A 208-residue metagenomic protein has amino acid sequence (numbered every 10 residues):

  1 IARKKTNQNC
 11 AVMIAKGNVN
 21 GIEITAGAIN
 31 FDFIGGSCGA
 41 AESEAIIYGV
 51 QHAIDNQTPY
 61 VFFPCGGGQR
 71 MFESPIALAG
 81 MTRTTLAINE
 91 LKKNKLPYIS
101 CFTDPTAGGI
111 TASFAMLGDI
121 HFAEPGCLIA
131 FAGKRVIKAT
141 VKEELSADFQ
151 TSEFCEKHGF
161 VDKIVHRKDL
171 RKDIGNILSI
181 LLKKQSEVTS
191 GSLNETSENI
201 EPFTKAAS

Functional and structural regions predicted by a protein language model:
I1-I14: An N-cap/entry alpha-helix motif that binds or orients negatively charged groups
Q8, V19-I22, N94: Short flexible coil/turn linkers enriched for glycine and charged/polar residues that connect secondary-structure
A15-N18, I120: Short beta-strand elements
G17-A28, A45-R70: A structural preference for short, pocket-lining loop segments at secondary-structure junctions
G27-N30, P125: A secondary-structure boundary/capping signal
F31, C38-I47, D55, G66 (+2 more regions): Conserved mixed alpha/beta catalytic, RNA-binding, or beta-rich assembly cores of soluble enzyme, regulatory
G67-Q185: Conserved catalytic cores of soluble enzyme domains, especially glycine-rich substrate-binding beta-alpha loops
N176-E195, I200-K205: C-terminal intrinsically disordered, low-complexity extensions immediately downstream of enzyme catalytic cores
